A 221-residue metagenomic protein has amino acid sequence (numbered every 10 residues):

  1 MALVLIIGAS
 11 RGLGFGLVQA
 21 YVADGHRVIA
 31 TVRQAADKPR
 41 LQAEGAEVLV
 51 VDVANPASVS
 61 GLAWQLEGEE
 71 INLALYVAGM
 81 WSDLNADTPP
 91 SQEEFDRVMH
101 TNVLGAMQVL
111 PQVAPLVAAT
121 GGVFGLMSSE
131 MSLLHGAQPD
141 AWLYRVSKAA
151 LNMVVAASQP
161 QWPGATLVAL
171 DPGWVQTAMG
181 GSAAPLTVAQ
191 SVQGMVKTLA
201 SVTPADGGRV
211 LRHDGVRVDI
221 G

Functional and structural regions predicted by a protein language model:
I7, I71-W81, N102, L126 (+1 more regions): Rossmann-fold scaffold of SDR-type NAD(P)-dependent oxidoreductases
S10-V22: N-terminal Rossmann NAD(P)H-binding glycine-rich loop of SDR-like oxidoreductase domains
D24-P39: Conserved glycine-rich Rossmann-like NAD(P)H-binding loop of the short-chain dehydrogenase/reductase
A43-A57: Rossmann-fold cofactor-recognition segment
P56-A63, G180: A conserved hydrophobic alpha-helix of the Rossmann-fold in NAD(P)-dependent oxidoreductases
S58-G61, G105-Q112: Conserved mid-core alpha-helix of short-chain dehydrogenase/reductase
M80, L84-M99, V103-Q108, A118-P160: Catalytic loop of short-chain dehydrogenase/reductase
A165, A169-V175, G181-G221: C-terminal helical subdomain
